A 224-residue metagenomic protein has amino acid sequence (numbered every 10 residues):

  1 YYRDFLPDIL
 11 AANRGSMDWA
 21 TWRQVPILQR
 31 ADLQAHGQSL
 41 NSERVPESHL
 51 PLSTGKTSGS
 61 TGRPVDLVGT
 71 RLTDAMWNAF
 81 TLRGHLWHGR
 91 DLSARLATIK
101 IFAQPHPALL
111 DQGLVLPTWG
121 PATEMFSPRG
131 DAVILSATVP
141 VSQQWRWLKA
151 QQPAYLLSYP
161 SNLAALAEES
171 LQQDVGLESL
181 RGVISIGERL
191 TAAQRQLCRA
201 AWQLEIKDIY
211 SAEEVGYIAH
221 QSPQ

Functional and structural regions predicted by a protein language model:
Y1-K56, G62-R95, F102, A150-L157 (+3 more regions): Nucleotide 5′-phosphate-binding alpha/beta core
A11-M17, L116-P128: Intrinsically disordered, low-complexity coil segments
G15-D18, T73, V115, V141-Q143 (+1 more regions): Acidic, low-complexity intrinsically disordered regions
S48-S58, H106-L114, A137-V141, S161 (+1 more regions): Short low-complexity stretches enriched in small and charged residues
L67-G69, A108-L110, E168: A short secondary-structure junction signal
W77, A108, I218: Short Asp/Glu-rich motifs
L82, L86-A122, A132-L135: Conserved AMP-binding loop of ANL adenylate-forming enzymes
M125-Q224: Active-site glycine/GP-rich loop and adjacent strand/helix microenvironment that borders small-molecule binding pockets
